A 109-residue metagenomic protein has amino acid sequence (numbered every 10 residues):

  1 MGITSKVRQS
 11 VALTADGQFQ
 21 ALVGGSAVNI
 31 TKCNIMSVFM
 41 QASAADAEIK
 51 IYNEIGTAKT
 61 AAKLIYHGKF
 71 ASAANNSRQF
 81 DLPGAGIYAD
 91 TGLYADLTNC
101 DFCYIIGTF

Functional and structural regions predicted by a protein language model:
M1-T31, D96-F109: C-terminal interaction-tip segments
A12, E48-K50, K69: Ser/Thr- (and often Asn-) enriched beta-sheet segments in non-cytosolic proteins
G24-N29, N53, H67-Y94, I106-F109: Beta-sandwich interaction modules
T31-S43, G92-A95: A short beta-strand element within beta-rich, extracytoplasmic domains of secreted/secretory-pathway proteins
A42, N53, L97-N99: Residues on the solvent-exposed faces and adjacent turns of beta-rich solenoids used to engage binding targets
S43-A47, N76, A89, D101: Short loop/turn segments at connectors of secondary-structure elements within structured domains
A44-L64, Y104-G107: Short, surface-exposed beta-strand/strand-loop-strand elements in extracellular ectodomains
